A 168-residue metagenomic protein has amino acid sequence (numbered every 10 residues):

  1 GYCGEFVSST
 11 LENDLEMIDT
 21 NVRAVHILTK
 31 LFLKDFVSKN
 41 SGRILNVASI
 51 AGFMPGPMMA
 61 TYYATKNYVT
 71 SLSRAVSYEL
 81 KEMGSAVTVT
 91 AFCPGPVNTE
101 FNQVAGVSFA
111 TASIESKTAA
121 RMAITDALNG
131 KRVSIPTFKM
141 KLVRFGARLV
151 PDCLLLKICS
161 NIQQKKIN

Functional and structural regions predicted by a protein language model:
E5-I18: Substrate-binding pocket helix/loop in short-chain dehydrogenase/reductase
T29, T65: Active-site helix of classical SDR
D35, M54, A75-V87: Active-site-adjacent segment of SDR/Rossmann-fold oxidoreductases
S49: Residue(s) in the substrate-gating loop at a strand-loop-helix junction that position the organic substrate next
G56-A60: Active-site loop immediately N-terminal to the catalytic Tyr-X3-Lys motif of short-chain dehydrogenase/reductase
A91, S108-R144: C-terminal helical subdomain
P94-V104, F109: Short, flexible catalytic-loop segment of classical short-chain dehydrogenase/reductase
